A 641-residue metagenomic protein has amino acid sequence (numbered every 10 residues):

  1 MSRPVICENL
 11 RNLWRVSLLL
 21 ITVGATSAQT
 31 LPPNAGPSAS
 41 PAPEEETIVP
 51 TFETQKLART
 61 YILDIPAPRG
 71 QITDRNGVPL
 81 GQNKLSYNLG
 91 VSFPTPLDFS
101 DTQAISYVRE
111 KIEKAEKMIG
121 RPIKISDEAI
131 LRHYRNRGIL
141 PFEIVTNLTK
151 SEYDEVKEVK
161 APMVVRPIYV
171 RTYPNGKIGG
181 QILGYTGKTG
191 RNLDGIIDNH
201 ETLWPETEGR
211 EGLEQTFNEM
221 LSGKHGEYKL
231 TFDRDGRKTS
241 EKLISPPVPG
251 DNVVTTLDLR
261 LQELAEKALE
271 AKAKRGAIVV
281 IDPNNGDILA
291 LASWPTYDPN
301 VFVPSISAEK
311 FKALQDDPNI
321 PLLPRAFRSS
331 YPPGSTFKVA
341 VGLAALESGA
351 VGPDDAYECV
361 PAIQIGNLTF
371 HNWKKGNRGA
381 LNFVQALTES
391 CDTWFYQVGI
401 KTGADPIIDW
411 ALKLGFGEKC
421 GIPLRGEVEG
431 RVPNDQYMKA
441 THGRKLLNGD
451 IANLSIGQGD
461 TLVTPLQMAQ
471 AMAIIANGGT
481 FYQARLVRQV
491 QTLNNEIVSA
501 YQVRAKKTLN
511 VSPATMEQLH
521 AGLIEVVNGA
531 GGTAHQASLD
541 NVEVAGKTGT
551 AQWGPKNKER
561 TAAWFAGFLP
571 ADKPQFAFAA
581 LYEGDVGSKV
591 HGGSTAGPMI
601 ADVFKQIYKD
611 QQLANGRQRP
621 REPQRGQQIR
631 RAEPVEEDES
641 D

Functional and structural regions predicted by a protein language model:
M1-R15, A25, E622-Q624, Q628 (+1 more regions): Short, low-complexity, charge-dense intrinsically disordered segments
S27-T30: Boundary at the C-terminal end of the N-terminal hydrophobic targeting segment
R59, D64-P68, H225, K272-G276: Short, small/polar residue-rich loop motifs at catalytic or cofactor-binding pockets
I65, I72-G81, A265, I281-L289: Short, glycine-anchored, charge-dense loop/turn motifs used at functional sites
V78, Y87, S106-E113, K117 (+26 more regions): Solvent-exposed, polar/charged alpha-helical surfaces in well-ordered, non-transmembrane soluble domains, broadly
G81, T231-I244, P283-S335, A340-G584 (+2 more regions): Beta-lactam-recognizing serine transpeptidase/beta-lactamase-like catalytic domain environment
G81-S86, V91, T95, E110-K117 (+4 more regions): Small/polar-residue-rich segments within soluble enzyme cores
R237-G276: Conserved, well-ordered alpha-helix/loop/beta-strand core segments that scaffold catalytic motifs
